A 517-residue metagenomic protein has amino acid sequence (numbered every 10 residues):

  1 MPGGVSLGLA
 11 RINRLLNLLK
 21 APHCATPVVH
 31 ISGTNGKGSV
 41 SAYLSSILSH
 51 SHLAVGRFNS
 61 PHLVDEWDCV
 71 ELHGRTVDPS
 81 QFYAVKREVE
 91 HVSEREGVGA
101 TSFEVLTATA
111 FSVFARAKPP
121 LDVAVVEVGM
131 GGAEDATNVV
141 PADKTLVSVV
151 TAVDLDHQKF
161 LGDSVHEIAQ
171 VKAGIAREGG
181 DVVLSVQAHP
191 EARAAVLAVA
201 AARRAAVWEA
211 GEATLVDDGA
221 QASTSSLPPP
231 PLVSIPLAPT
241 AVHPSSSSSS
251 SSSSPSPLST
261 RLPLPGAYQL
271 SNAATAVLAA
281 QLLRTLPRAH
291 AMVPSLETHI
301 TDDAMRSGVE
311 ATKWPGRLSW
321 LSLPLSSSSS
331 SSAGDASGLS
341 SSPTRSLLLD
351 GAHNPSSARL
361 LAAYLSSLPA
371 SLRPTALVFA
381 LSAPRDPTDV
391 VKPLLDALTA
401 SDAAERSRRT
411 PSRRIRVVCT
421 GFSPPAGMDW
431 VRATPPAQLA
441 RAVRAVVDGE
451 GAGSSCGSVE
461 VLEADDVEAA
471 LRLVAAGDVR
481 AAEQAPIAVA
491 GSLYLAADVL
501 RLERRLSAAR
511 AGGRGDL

Functional and structural regions predicted by a protein language model:
G3-V5, L9, R14-A25, H50-L146 (+3 more regions): ATP-dependent carboxylate-amine ligase catalytic core
V29-I31: Hydrophobic anchor at the beta1->P-loop junction of P-loop NTPases
S39-L44: Hydrophobic positions on the alpha1 helix immediately C-terminal to the Walker A/P-loop
K118-V128, P141-P263, A267, A273-R306: Acidic, Mg2+-coordinating active-site environments of NTP-dependent enzymes
V123, A136-V149, D154, E167 (+1 more regions): Nucleotide phosphate-binding/pyrophosphate-handling subdomain across enzymes that bind or process nucleotide phosphates
H189-R204, S332-L347, L394-P486: C-terminal helical cap/extension that packs against the catalytic core of soluble nucleotide-cofactor enzymes
G316, P424, A509-L517: Short, flexible loop segments at boundaries between secondary-structure elements
S492: Active-site-proximal loop/hinge segments that shape catalytic or ion-binding/gating pockets
